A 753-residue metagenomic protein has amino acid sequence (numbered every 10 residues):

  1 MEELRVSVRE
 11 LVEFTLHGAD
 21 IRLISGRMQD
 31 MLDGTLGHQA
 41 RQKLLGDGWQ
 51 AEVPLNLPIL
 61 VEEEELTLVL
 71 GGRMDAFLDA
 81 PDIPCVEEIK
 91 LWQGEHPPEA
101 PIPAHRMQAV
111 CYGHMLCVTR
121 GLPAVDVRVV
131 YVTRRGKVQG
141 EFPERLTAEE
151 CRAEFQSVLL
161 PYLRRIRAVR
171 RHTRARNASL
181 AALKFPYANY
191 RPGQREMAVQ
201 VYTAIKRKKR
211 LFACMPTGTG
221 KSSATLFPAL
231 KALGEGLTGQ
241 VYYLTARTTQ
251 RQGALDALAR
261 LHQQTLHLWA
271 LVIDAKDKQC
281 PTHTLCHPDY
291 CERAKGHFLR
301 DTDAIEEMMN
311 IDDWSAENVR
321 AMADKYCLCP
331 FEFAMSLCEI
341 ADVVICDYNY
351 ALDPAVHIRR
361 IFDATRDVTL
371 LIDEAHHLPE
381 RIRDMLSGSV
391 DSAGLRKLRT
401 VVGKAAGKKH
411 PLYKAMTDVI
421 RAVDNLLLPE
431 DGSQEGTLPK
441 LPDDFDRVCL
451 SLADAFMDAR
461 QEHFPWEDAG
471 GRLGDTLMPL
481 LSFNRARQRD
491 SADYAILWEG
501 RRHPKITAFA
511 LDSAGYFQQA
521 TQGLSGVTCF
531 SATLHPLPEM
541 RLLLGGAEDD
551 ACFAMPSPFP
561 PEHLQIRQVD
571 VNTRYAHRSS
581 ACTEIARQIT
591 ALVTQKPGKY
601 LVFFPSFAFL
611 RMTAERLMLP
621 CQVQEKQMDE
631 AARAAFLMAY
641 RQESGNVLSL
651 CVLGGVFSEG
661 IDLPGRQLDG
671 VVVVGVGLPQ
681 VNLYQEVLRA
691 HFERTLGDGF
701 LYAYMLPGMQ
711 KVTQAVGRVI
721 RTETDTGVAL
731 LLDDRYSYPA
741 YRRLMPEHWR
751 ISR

Functional and structural regions predicted by a protein language model:
M1-D82, M107: Metal-dependent nuclease catalytic cores that hydrolyze phosphodiester bonds in DNA/RNA, characterized by
L57-A153: Mg2+/Mn2+-dependent nuclease catalytic core
R171-C214: Conserved pre-motif I regulatory segment
A178, K184, L237-V344, L352 (+3 more regions): A substrate-engagement module of RecA-like helicase motors
K206-P228: Walker A/P-loop
Q252, Y326-V343, D347-S451, A532-G546 (+2 more regions): Signature of the SF2 helicase/ATPase Hel1-core->accessory helical subdomain module
V319-E339, V344, A355-I361, A455-Q565 (+5 more regions): A contiguous, basic/glycine-rich beta-loop/short-helix subdomain that forms a polymer-engagement track
D570-S580, K626-S737: Conserved RecA-like P-loop NTPase helicase motor core
